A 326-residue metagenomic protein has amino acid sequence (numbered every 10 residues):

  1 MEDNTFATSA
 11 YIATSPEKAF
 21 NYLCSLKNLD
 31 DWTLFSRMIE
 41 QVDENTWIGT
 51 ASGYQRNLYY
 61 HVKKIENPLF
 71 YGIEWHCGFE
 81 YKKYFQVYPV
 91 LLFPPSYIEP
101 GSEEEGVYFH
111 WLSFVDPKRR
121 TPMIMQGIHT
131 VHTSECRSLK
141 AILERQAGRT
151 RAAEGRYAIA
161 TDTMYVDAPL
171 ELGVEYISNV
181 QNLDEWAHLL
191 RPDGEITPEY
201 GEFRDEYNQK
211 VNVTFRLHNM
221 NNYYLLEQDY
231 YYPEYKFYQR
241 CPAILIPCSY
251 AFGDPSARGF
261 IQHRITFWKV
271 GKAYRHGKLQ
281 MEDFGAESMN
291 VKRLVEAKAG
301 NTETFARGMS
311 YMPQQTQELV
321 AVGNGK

Functional and structural regions predicted by a protein language model:
M1-D43, E144-T197, V322-K326: Hydrophobic ligand-binding cavity/cleft-lining segments
D3-S9, G106-Y108, Y157-T163, K210 (+2 more regions): Intrinsic-disorder/low-complexity, polar/charged segments enriched in Ser/Thr/Lys/Arg/Asp/Glu/Gln
A10, G49, I73-W75, S113 (+3 more regions): Preference for bulky hydrophobic residues occupying beta-strand positions in well-ordered beta-sheet regions
Y11, R56-Y60, C136-K140, V213-L217 (+3 more regions): Residue-level detection of beta-strand scaffold positions
T14, K64, V115-P117, A168 (+1 more regions): Non-catalytic surface loops within mature trypsin-like serine protease
K18-L23, L29, W47, V62 (+9 more regions): Hydrophobic pocket/interface hotspot
D30-L34, E40-Y84, Y97-E105, D184-E185 (+5 more regions): Glycine-rich portal/gate segments that line the openings of hydrophobic small-molecule binding cavities
H76-A141, Q146, Y231-A297, T302-M312 (+1 more regions): Beta-strand/loop substructures that line and gate deep hydrophobic ligand-binding cavities in soluble
